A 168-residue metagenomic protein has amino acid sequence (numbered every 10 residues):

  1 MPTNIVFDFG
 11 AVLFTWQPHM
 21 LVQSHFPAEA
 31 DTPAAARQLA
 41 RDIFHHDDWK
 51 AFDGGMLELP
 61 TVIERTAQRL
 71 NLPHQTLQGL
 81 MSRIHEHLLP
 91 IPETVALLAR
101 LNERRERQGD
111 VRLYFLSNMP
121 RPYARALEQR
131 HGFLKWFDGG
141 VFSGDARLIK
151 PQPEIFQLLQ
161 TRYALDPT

Functional and structural regions predicted by a protein language model:
M1-F44: Active-site neighborhood of HAD-like aspartate-dependent phosphohydrolases
N4, Q78-Y114, R125, P153: Short, acidic loop-to-helix structural element flanking the phosphoryl-transfer center in phosphate-processing enzymes
D8-A11, G55, L101, F115 (+1 more regions): Generic structural signal for small/hydrophobic residues in well-ordered secondary structure, especially within
V12-L13, P18-M20, M119-P122, A146-R147: Short, solvent-exposed loop/turn segments at secondary-structure junctions
M20-S24, D47, T61, R65 (+4 more regions): Alpha-helical elements of Rossmann-like donor-binding domains used by nucleotide-donor carbohydrate transfer enzymes
A28-R41, N71-S82, P167-T168: Short, surface-exposed acidic
D48-E93: Metal-dependent phosphoesterase signature
R121-T168: Substrate-recognition "cap/lid" segment bordering the active-site pocket of phosphatases
